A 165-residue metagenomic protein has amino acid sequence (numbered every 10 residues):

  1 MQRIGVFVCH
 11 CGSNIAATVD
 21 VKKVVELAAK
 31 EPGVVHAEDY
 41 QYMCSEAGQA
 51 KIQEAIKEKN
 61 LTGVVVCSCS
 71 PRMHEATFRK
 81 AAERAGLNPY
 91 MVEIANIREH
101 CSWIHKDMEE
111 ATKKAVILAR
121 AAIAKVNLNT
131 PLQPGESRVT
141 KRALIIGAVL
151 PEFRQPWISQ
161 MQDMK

Functional and structural regions predicted by a protein language model:
M1-K165: Residues forming the flavin
